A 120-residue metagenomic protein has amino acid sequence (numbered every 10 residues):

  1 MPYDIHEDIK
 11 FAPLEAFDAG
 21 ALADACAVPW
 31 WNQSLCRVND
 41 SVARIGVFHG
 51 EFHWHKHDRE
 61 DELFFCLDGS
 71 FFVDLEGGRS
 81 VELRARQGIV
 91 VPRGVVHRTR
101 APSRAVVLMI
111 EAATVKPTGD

Functional and structural regions predicted by a protein language model:
M1-R44: A short, N-terminal "cap"/entry segment at the start of jelly-roll beta-barrel domains of the cupin/DSBH fold
V28-P29, V42-D58: Conserved short histidine dyad/triad with adjacent acidic residue
N39, L67-D68, R84-A85, S103 (+1 more regions): A cytosolic small-molecule/anion-sensing beta-strand core signal
S41-V42, F71, R79, V95: Short acidic/polar mixed-charge low-complexity motifs
A43, F52-W54, G69-D74, G88-I89 (+1 more regions): Short beta-strand segments in beta-sandwich/barrel cores
V47-F48, H57-D74, I110: Short, conserved beta-strand element in jelly-roll/cupin
G77-R93: Short acidic-glycine-tyrosine-enriched beta hairpin
R93-D120: Ligand-binding loop in jelly-roll beta-barrel domains
